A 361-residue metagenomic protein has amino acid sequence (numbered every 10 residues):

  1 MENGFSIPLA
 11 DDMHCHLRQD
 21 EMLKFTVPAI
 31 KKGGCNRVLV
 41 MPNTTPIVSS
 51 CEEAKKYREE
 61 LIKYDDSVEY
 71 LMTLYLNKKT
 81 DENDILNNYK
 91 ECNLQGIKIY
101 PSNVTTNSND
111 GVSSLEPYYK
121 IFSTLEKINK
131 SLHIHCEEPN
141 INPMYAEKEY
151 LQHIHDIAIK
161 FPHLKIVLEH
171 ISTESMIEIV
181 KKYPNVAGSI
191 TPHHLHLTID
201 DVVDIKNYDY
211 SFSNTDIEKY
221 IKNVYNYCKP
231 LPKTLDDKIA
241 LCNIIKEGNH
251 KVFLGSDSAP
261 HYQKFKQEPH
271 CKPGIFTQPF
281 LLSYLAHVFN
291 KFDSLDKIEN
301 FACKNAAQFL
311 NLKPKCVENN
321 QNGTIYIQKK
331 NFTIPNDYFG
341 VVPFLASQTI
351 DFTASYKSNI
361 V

Functional and structural regions predicted by a protein language model:
M1-E2, D84-I99, T106-L254: Histidine/acidic residue-rich metal-binding segments in metalloenzymes
M1-K24, P28: Replace "His-x-His-based motif
D12-M13, F25-E52, D65-N77, L94-N107 (+2 more regions): Divalent metal-dependent hydrolysis catalytic cores, especially in the metallo-beta-lactamase
H16, T44, Y75, E137 (+3 more regions): Catalytic metal-binding/acid-base residues of hydrolase active sites
D20-A29, K79-E91: Short, acidic/polar
Y70, M144-H163, V180-P192, Y262-P279 (+1 more regions): Short, electropositive alpha-helical surface patch
K246-F309, K313-P314: His/Asp/Glu-enriched, well-ordered alpha-helical/loop segment that forms or immediately abuts the divalent-metal
V317-V361: C-terminal cap of metal-dependent C-N hydrolases
